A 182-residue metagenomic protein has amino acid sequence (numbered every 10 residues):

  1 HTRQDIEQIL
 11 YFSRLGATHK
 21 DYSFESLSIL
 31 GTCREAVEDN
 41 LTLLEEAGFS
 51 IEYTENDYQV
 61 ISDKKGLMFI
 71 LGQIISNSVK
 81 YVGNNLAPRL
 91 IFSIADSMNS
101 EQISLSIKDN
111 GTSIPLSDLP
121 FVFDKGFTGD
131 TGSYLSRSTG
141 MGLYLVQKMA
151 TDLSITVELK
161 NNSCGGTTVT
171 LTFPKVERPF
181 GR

Functional and structural regions predicted by a protein language model:
A17-Y22, E55, Q59-D63: Conserved micro-motifs of the catalytic ATP-binding
S23-E38: A conserved beta-strand-to-alpha-helix junction within the catalytic ATP-binding
L43-E52: Short conserved segments within the C-terminal catalytic ATPase subdomain
S78-V82: Short helix-loop "hinge" at the ATP-lid/N-box region of the Bergerat-fold HATPase_c
D109: Acidic ATP/Mg2+-coordinating residue in the GHKL
I114-G126: Short conserved segment of the HATPase_c
